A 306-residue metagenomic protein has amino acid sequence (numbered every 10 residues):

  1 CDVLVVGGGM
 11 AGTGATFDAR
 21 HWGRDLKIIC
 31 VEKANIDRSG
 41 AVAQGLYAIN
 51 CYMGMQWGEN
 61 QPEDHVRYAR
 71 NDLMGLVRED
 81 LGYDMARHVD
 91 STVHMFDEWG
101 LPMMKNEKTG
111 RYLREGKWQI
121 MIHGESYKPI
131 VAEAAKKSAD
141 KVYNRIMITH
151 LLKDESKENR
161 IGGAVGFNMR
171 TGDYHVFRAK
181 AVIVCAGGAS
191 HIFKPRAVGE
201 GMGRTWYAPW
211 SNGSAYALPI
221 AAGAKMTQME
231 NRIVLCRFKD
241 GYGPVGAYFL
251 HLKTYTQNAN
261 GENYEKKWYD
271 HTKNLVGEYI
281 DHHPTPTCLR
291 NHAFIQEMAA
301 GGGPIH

Functional and structural regions predicted by a protein language model:
C1, G8-G9, E32-A34, L46 (+10 more regions): Fold-independent oxyanion-binding glycine-rich loops and adjacent beta-strand/coil segments at enzyme active sites
V3-C30: N-terminal Rossmann-like FAD-binding beta1-loop-alpha1 element of flavoenzymes
A34-Q61, R67, M202, P244-Y248 (+1 more regions): Conserved N-terminal glycine-rich FAD pyrophosphate-binding loop of Rossmann-like flavoproteins
R38, T92-R178, C185, A189-R196 (+3 more regions): Conserved redox-cofactor binding core of oxidoreductases
R67-S91, K117-W118: Dinucleotide-binding Rossmann-like beta1-alpha1 core, especially the glycine-rich loop that anchors the ADP
V184-P244: Glycine-rich loop(s) and the adjacent beta-strand/alpha-helix scaffold that form part
L218, A224-H306: An anion/pyrophosphate-binding glycine-rich loop and adjacent beta-alpha core in soluble alpha-beta enzymes
